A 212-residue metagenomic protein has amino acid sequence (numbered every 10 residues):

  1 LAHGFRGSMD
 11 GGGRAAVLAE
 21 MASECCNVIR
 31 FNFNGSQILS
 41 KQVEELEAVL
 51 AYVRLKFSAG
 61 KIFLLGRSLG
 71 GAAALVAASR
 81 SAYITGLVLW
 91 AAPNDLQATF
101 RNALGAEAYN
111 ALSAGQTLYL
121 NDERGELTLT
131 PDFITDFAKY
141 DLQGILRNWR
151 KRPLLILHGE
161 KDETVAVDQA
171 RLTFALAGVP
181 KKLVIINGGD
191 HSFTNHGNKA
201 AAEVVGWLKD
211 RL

Functional and structural regions predicted by a protein language model:
G12, L18-I38: Conserved alpha/beta-hydrolase
I29-K61: Catalytic nucleophile-loop/oxyanion-hole region of alpha/beta-hydrolase and closely related hydrolase-like folds
G66-G70, A74: Gly/Ala-rich beta-loop-alpha elbow adjacent to hydrolase catalytic centers
R80-P131, R152, F193: Hydrolase active-site cap/lid region
L127-L146: Active-site nucleophile elbow and catalytic-triad environment of alpha/beta-hydrolase enzymes
W149-R150, I156-H158, D162: Short beta-strand/loop motif that positions the catalytic acidic residue of the alpha/beta-hydrolase fold
E163-Q169: Conserved alpha/beta-hydrolase "acid-adjacent" motif
G189-A201: Catalytic histidine-centered segment of alpha/beta-hydrolase-like enzymes
